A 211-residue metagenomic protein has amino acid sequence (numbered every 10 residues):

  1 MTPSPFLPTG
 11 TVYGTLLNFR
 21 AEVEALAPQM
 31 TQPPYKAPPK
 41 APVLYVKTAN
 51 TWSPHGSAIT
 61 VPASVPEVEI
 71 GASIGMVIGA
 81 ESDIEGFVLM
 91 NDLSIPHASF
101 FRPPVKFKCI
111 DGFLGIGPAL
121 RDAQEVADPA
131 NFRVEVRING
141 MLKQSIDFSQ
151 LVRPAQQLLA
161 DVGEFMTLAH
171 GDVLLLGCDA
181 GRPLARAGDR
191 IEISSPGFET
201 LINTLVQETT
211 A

Functional and structural regions predicted by a protein language model:
M1-G75: Extended, compositionally biased flexible segments
M1-P8, E22, S94-A211: Catalytic-pocket segment enriched in acidic/His residues
G10-Y13, P42-L44, N50-T51, I74-G75 (+5 more regions): Structural motif
T31-P33, G86-L89, I193: A short, gly/pro- and small-residue-rich
P34-P38, V43-T48, M90-I110: Glycine-rich, pocket-lining loop/helix-strand segments that form or immediately flank
K47-A49, A72-A80, V88-L93, P118-L120 (+1 more regions): Short, structured patches in soluble enzyme cores that scaffold and shape functional sites
H55, I78-S82, N139-G140, S195-G197: Short acidic-glycine loop/turn motifs at beta-strand connectors
A58-T60, E81-L89, L142: Short, well-ordered strand-loop elements centered on a beta-strand within folded domains, enriched for acidic residues
